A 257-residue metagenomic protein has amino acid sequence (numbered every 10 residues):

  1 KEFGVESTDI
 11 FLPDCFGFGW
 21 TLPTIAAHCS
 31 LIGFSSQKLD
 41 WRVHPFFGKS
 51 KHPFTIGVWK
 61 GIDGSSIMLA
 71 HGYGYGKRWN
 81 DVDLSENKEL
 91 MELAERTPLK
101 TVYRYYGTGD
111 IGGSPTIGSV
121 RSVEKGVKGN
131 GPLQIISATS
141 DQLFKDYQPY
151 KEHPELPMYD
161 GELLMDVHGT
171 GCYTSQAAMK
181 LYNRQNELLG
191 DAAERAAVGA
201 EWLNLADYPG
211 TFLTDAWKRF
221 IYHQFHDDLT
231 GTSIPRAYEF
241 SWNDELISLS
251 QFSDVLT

Functional and structural regions predicted by a protein language model:
K1-T257: Catalytic-domain carbohydrate-binding cleft regions of carbohydrate-active enzymes
